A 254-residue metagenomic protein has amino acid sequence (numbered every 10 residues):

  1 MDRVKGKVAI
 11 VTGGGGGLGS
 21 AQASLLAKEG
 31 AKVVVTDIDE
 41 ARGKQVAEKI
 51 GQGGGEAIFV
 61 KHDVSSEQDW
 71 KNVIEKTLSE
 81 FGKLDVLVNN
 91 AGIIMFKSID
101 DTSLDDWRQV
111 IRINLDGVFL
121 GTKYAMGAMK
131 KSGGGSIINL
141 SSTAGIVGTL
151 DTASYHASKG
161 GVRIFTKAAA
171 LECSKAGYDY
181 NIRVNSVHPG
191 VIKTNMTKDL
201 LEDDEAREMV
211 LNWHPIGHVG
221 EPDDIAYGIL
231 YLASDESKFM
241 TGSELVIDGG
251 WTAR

Functional and structural regions predicted by a protein language model:
D2-V34: Canonical Rossmann dinucleotide-binding motif of NAD(H)/NADP(H)-dependent dehydrogenases/reductases, specifically
R3, V147, I216, I229-L230 (+1 more regions): Short C-terminal tail/terminal secondary-structure segment of NAD(P)H-dependent dehydrogenase/reductase domains
S98-I99, D106-I111, A206-V210: Substrate-binding pocket helix/loop in short-chain dehydrogenase/reductase
D100, V147-A153, A176, G217 (+2 more regions): Active-site loop immediately N-terminal to the catalytic Tyr-X3-Lys motif of short-chain dehydrogenase/reductase
T122, S158, T166: Active-site helix of classical SDR
S142: Residue(s) in the substrate-gating loop at a strand-loop-helix junction that position the organic substrate next
S174, Y178-R183, M240-G242: Short, small/polar-rich loop/turn modules that mediate ligand/substrate recognition or access, typified
